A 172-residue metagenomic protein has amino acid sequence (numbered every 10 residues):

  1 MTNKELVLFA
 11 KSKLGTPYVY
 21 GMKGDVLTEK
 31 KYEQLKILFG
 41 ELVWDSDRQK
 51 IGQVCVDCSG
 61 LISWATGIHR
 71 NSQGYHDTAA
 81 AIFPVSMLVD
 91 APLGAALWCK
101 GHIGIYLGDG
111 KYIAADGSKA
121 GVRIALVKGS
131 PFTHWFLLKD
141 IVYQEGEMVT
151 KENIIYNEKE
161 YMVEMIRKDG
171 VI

Functional and structural regions predicted by a protein language model:
M1-L42, S130-E147: Non-catalytic ligand/cofactor/substrate-binding and regulatory segments of enzyme domains
T2-L8, R48-I51, C55-S59, S63-T133 (+1 more regions): ...with weaker cross-activation on analogous glycine-rich loops/strands in unrelated enzymes
G15, G24-V26, K50, A81 (+4 more regions): A generic structural signal for solvent-exposed, polar alpha-helical segments
G15, G94, G101, V149-E152: Short, acidic/polar N-cap/turn motifs at the starts of alpha helices
P17-V19, K31, K111, I155 (+1 more regions): Intrinsically disordered, low-complexity N-terminal regions enriched in serine/proline/glycine with scattered basic
I62, M148-V149: Generic structural signal marking isolated hydrophobic packing positions within regular secondary structure
V149-I172: Short, surface-exposed polybasic-aromatic patches that bind anionic ligands, especially phosphate groups
